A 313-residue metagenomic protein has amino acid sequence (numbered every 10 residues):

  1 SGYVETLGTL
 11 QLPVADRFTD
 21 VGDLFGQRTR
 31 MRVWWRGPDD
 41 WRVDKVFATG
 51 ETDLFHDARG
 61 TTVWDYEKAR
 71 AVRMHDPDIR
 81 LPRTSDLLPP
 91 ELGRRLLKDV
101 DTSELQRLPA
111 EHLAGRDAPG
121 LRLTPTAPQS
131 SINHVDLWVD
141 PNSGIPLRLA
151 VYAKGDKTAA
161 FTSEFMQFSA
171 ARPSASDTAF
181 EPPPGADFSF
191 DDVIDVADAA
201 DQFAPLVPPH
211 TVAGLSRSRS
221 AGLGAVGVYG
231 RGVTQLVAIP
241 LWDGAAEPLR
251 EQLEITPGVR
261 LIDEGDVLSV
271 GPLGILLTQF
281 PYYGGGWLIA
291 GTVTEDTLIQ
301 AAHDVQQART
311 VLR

Functional and structural regions predicted by a protein language model:
S1, G37-R42, G115-R122, I145-R148 (+2 more regions): Short, hydrophobic/aromatic-rich segments at coil-to-beta transitions
S1-D16, D39-V43: A short, Trp-centered hydrophobic/proline-enriched beta-strand micro-motif
T6-G8, F47-T49, A58-G60, E67 (+4 more regions): A mature extracytoplasmic/lumenal domain signature
L10-P13, F18-R28, S189-G285, T292-H303: Short, solvent-exposed recognition patches
R30-L88, T158-T162, L276-Q279: An acidic-aromatic
D44, Q106-A186: Gly/Pro-enriched, hydrophobic low-complexity segments that function as extracytoplasmic propeptides/linkers
W64, A71-A118: Active-site-adjacent scaffolding segments
I145, G155-S176, G286-R313: Surface-exposed amphipathic alpha-helical segments
